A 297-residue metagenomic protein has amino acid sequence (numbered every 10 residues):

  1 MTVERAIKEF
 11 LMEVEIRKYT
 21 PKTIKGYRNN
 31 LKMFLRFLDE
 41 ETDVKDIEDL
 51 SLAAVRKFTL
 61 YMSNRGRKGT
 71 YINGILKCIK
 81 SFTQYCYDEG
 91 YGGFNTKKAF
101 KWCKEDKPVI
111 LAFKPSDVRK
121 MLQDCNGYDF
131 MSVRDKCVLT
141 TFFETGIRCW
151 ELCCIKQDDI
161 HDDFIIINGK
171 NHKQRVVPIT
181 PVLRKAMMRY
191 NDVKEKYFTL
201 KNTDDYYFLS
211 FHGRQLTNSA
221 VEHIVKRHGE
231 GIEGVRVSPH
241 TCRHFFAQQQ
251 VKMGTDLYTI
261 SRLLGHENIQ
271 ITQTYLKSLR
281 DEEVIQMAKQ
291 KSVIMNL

Functional and structural regions predicted by a protein language model:
M1-L297: Conserved catalytic core of the tyrosine transesterase superfamily
